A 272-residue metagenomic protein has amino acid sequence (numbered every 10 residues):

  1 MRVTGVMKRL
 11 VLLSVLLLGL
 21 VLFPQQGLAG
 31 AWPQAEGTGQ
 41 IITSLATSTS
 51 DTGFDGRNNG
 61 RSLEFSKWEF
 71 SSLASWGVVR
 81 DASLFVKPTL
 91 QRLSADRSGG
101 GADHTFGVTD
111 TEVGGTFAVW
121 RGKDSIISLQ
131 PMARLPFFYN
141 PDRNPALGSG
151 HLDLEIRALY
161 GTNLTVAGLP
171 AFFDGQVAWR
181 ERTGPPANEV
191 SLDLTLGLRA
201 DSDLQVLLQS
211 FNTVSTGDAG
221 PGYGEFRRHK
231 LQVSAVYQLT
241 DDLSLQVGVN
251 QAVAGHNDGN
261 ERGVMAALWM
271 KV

Functional and structural regions predicted by a protein language model:
R2-S14: Bacterial N-terminal signal peptides that target proteins for export
R9, F23-P24, G168: Short, flexible coil/linker elements and helix-boundary hinge sites characteristic of intrinsically disordered
L13-L22: Bacterial N-terminal signal peptides
L28-T183, E189-V272: Transmembrane beta-barrel domains of Gram-negative outer membranes and organellar outer membranes
